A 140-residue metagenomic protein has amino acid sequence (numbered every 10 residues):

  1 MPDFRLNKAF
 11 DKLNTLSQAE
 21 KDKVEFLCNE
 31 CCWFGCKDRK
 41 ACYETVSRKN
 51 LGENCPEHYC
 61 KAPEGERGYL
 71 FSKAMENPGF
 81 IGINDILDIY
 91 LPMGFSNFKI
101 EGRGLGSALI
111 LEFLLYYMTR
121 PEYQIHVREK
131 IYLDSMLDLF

Functional and structural regions predicted by a protein language model:
M1-F140: Active-site pocket-lining/capping segments in soluble small-molecule metabolic enzymes
